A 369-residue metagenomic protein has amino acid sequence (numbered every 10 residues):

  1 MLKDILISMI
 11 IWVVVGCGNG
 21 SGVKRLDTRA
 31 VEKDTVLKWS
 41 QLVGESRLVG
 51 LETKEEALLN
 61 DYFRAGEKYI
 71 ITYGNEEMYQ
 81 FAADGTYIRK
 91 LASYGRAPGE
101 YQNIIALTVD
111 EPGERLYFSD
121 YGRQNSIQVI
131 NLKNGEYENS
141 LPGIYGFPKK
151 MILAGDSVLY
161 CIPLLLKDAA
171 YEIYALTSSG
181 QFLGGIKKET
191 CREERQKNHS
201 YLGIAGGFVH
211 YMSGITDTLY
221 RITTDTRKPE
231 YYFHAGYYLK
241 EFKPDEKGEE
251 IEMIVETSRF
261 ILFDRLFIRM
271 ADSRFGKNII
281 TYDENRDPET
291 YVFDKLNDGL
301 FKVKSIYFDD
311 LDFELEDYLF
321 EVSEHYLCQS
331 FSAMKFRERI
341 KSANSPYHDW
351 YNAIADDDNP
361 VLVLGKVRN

Functional and structural regions predicted by a protein language model:
D27, R64-G74, E114-D120, D156-K167 (+4 more regions): Short beta-strand elements that form the blades of beta-propeller/WD-repeat-like and other beta-sheet-rich scaffold
E32-L58: A short helix->beta-strand "capping" segment at the edge of beta-propeller domains
T53-E56, T86-G113, Y117-Y121: Blade-loop segments of beta-propeller domains
E55-E56, A92-E100, P142-K149, E189-E194 (+2 more regions): Short coil/turn segments at the loop-to-beta-strand junctions that recur within blades of beta-propeller repeat folds
L59-F63, Q102-L107, Y145-L153, E193-Y201 (+2 more regions): Repeated scaffold domains used in trafficking and secretory/extracellular systems, primarily beta-propellers
M78-Y79, Q124-Q128, K167-Y174, T216-Y220 (+3 more regions): Structural motif
Y121-Y171, L183-C191: Asp-box/WD-like beta-propeller blade repeats and closely related beta-sheet repeat scaffolds
E230-E249, E289-E324: Conserved blade-ending motifs and adjacent loop-strand segments that build the rim/top face of beta-propeller domains
